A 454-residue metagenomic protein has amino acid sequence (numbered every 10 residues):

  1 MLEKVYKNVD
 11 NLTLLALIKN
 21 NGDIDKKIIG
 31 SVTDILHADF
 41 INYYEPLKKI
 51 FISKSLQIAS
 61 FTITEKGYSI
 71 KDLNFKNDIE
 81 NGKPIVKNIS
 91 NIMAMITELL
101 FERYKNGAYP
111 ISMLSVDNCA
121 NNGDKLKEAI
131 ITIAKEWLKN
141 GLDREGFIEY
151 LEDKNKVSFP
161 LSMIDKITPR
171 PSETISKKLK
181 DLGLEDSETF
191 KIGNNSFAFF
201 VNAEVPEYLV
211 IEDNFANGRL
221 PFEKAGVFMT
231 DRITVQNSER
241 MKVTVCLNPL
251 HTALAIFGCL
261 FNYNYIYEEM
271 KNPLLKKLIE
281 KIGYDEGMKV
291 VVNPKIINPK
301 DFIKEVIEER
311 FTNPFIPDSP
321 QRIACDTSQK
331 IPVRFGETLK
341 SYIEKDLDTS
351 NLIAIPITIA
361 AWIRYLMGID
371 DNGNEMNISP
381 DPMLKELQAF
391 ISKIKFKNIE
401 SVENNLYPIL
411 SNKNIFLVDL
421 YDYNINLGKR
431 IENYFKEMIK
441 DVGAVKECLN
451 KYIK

Functional and structural regions predicted by a protein language model:
M1-K454: Substrate/ligand-engaging "lid" and interaction regions
